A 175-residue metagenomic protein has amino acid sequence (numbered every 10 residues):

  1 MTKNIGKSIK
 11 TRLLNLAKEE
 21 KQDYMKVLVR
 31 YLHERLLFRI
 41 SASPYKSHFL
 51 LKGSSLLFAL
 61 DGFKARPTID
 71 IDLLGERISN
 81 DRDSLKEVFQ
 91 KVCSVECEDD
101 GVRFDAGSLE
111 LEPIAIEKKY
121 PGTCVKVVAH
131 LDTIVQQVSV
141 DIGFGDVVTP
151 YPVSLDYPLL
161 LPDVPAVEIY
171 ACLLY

Functional and structural regions predicted by a protein language model:
M1-Y175: Compositionally biased terminal segments of proteins
